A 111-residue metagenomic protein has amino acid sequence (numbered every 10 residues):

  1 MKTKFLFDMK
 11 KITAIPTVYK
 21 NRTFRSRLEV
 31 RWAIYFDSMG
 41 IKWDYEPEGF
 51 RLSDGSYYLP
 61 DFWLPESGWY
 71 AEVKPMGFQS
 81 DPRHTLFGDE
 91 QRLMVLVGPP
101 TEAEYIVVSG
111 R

Functional and structural regions predicted by a protein language model:
K2-R111: Electrostatic, structured charged patches in enzyme active sites and in nucleic-acid/phosphate-binding
